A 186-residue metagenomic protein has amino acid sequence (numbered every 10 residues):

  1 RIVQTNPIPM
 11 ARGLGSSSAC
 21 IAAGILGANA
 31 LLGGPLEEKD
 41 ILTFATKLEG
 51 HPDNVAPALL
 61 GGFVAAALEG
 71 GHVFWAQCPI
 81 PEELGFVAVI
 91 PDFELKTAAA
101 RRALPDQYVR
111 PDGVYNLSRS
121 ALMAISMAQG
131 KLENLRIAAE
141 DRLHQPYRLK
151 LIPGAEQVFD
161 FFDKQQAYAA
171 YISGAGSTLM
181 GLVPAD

Functional and structural regions predicted by a protein language model:
R1-M10, D40-F44: Glycine- and acidic-rich phosphate- and metal-coordinating loops
V3, A58-G61, A67, A88-D92 (+1 more regions): Short beta-strand segments
G13, L48-G50, V55-A58, Q77-E82 (+3 more regions): Solvent-exposed alpha-helices and their adjacent loops that cap or buttress functional pockets in soluble metabolic
S16-E38, L59-V64, E69: DPxDG-like acidic metal-binding loop motif
E37-E49, N134-E140: Short, well-structured alpha-helical segments that form the helix of a local strand-helix-strand
T43-H51, A67-C78, Q107: Active-site glycine-rich loop that binds ribose-phosphate moieties when present
A88-K150: Active-site rim beta-loop-alpha module in soluble metabolic enzymes
M127-D186: Glycine-rich, charge-dense phosphate/pyrophosphate-binding loop(s) and the adjacent flexible "lid"/catalytic subdomain
